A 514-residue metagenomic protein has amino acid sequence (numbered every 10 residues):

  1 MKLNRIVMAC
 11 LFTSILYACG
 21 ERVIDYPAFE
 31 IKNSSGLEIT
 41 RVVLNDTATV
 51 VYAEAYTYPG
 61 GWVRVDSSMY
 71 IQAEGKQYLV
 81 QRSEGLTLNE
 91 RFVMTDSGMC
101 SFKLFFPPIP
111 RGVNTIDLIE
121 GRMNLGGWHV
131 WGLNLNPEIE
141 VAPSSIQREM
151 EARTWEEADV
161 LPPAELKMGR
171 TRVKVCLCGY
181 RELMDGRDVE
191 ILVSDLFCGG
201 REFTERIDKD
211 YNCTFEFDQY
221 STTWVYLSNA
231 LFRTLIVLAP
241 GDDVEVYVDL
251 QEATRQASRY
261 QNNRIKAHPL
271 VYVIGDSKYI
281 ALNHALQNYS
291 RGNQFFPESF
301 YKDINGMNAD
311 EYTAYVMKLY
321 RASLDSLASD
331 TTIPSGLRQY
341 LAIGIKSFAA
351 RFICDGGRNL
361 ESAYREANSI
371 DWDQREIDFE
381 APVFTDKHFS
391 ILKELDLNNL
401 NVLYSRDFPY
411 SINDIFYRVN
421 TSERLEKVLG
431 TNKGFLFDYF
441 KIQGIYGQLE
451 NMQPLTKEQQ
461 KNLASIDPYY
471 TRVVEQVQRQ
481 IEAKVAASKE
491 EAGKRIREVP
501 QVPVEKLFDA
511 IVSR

Functional and structural regions predicted by a protein language model:
M1-D25: Bacterial Sec-dependent N-terminal signal peptides
R22-D46: Low-complexity, acidic Ser/Thr/Pro/Gly-rich terminal tails and inter-domain linkers that flank the onset of structured
D46-T57: Short, well-ordered beta-strand segments enriched in hydrophobic/aromatic residues
A55-T95: The feature marks short-to-medium sequence segments in extracytoplasmic or secretory-pathway proteins
Q81-N124: Short, solvent-exposed, Trp/other aromatic-anchored flexible loops in extracytoplasmic proteins
R122-W128, L231-T234: Short acidic/polar inter-strand loop motif in beta-rich domains
G132-S335: A non-transmembrane, solvent-exposed segment enriched in polar/low-complexity residues
R259-R514: Oxidative protein folding and maturation machinery
